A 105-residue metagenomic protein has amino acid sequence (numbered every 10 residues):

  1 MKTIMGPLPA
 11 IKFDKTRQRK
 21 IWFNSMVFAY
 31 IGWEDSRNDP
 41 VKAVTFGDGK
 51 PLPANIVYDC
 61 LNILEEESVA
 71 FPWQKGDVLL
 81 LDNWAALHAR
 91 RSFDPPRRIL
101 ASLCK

Functional and structural regions predicted by a protein language model:
M1-V78, W84-K105: Active-site environment of non-heme Fe oxygenases that use a 2-His-1-carboxylate facial triad
